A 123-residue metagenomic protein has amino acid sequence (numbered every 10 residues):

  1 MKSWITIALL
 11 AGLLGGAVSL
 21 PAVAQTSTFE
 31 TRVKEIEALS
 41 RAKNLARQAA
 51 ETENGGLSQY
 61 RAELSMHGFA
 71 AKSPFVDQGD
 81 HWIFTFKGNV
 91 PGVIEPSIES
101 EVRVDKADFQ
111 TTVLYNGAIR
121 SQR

Functional and structural regions predicted by a protein language model:
M1-W4: Positively charged n-region of N-terminal signal peptides that target proteins for export
I7-A17: Bacterial N-terminal signal peptides
V18-A24: Sec/Tat signal peptide C-region and signal peptidase I cleavage site
T28-F69: Short, non-transmembrane alpha-helical segments in secretory-pathway proteins
T31-E37, F75, G117-R123: Short, charge-rich amphipathic segments
R61-D105: Exposed beta-strand-loop-beta-strand "reactive/processing" segments of non-cytosolic proteins
S97-R123: A short, surface-exposed interaction/processing loop segment used at functional sites
